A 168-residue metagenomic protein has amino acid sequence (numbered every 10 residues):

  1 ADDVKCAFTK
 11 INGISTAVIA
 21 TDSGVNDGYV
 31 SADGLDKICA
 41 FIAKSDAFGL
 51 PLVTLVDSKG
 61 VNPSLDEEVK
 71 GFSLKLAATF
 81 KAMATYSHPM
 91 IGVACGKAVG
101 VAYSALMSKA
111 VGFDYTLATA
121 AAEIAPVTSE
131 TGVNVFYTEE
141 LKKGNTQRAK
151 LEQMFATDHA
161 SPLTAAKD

Functional and structural regions predicted by a protein language model:
A1-D168: Ligand-binding clefts of soluble mixed alpha/beta catalytic domains
